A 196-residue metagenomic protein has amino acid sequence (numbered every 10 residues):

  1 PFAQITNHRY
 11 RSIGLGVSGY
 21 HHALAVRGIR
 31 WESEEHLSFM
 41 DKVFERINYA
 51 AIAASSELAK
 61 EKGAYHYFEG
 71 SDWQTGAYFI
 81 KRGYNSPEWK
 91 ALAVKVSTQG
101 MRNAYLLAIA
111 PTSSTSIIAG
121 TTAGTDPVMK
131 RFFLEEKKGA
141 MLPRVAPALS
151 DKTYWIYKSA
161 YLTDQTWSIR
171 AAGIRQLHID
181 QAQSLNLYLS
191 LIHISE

Functional and structural regions predicted by a protein language model:
P1-H8, R30-T112, A182-S184: Internal maturation/activation junctions in enzymes
T6-R27: Core structural elements
G14-G19, G63, G124, Q181: Glycine-centered flexibility motif
G14-V17, E45, Y49, S86 (+1 more regions): Electropositive phosphate-/nucleotide-binding environments in soluble metabolic enzymes
S18, A23, E32, I117 (+2 more regions): Short, electropositive, low-hydrophobicity segments enriched in small/polar residues
A23-R30, R46-Y65, E135, A148 (+4 more regions): Change "in soluble alpha/beta enzymes" to "in soluble alpha/beta proteins
Y78, R82, K95-R102, L107-L191 (+1 more regions): Catalytic alpha/beta core of large soluble enzyme barrels
